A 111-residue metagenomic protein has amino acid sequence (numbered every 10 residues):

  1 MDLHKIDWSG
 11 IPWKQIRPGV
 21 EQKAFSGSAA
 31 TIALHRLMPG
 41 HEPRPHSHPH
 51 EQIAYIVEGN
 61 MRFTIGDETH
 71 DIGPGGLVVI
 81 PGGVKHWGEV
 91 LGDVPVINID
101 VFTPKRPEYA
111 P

Functional and structural regions predicted by a protein language model:
M1-A29, L34, P111: A short, N-terminal "cap"/entry segment at the start of jelly-roll beta-barrel domains of the cupin/DSBH fold
A33-S47: Conserved short histidine dyad/triad with adjacent acidic residue
H35, A54, V78: Conserved GNAT-family N-acetyltransferase fold
E42-P43, R62, V78, G82-W87: Histidine-centered metal-chelating micro-motifs
H46-H48, Q52, H86: Histidine-centered active-site/metal-ligand motif
H50-E51, Y55-M61, G66: Glycine- and acidic-residue-biased ligand/ion/polar-headgroup-sensing regions
E68-G82: Short acidic-glycine-tyrosine-enriched beta hairpin
G82-E108: Ligand-binding loop in jelly-roll beta-barrel domains
